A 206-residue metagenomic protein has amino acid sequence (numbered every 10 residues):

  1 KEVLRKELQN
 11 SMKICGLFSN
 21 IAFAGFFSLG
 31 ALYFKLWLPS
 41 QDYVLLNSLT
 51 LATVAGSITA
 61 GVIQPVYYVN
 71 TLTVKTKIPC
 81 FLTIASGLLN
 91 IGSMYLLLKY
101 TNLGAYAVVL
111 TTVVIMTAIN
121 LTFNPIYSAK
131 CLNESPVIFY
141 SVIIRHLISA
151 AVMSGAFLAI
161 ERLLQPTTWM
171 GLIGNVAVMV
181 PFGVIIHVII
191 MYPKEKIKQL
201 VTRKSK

Functional and structural regions predicted by a protein language model:
K1-T83: Specific pore-lining/lateral-gate transmembrane helices of multi-pass inner-membrane transport and insertion machines
E7, I14-F27, T83-G87, A105-A129 (+2 more regions): Short alpha-helical transmembrane segments in multi-pass integral membrane proteins
F23-A31, L36, A52, I91 (+7 more regions): Membrane-embedded alpha-helical segments of multi-pass transporters/permeases
T50, A55, V66-Y95, Y106-V109 (+3 more regions): Alpha-helical transmembrane segments of multi-pass membrane transporters/permeases
K75, N133, M191-E195: Residue-level detector of functionally special positions within alpha-helical transmembrane segments of multi-pass
K77, I84-L121, A129, E134-V137 (+1 more regions): Membrane-interface helix-loop junctions in multi-pass transport and translocation proteins
I173-E195: C-terminal intrinsically disordered extensions
K196-K206: Membrane-proximal cytoplasmic C-terminal regulatory module of class A 7TM GPCRs
